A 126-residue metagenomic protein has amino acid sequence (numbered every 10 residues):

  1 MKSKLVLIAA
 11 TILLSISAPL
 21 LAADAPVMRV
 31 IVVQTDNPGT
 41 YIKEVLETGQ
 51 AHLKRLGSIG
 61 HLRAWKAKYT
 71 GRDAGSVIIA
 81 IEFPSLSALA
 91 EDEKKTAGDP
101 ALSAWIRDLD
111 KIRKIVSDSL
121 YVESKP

Functional and structural regions predicted by a protein language model:
M1-I8, I12: Bacterial N-terminal signal peptides that target proteins for export
L14, A18-P100, K111-P126: Short S/T/G/P-rich N-terminal loop/turn motif that feeds into the first structured element of a domain
L102-W105: Short solvent-exposed beta->alpha transition segments
